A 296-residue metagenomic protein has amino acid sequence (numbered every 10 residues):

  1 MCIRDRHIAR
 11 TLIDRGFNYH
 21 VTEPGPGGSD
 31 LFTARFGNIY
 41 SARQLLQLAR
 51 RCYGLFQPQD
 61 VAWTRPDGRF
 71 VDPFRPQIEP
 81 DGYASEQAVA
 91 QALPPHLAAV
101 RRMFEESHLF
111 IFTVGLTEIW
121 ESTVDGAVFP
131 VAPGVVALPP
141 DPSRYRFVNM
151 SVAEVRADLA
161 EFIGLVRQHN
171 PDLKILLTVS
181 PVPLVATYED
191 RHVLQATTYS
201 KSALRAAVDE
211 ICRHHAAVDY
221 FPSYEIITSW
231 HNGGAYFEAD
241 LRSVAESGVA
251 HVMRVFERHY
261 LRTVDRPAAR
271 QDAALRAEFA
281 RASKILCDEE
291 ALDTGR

Functional and structural regions predicted by a protein language model:
M1-I3: Short, small-residue-biased leader/transition segments that mark boundaries at the very start of proteins
I8-R15: Short active-site loop/helix that positions an aromatic residue
R15-Y40: Active-site-surrounding "flap" and adjacent substrate/cofactor-binding loops of secreted or lumenal enzymes, prototyped
R35, A42-R50, V252: Short, Φ-rich (hydrophobic/aromatic) sequence segments
Q47-A90: A basic- and aromatic-enriched beta-loop-alpha substructure that forms the phosphate/nucleotide- and DNA/RNA-contacting
P73-R296: Alpha-helical cap/lid subdomain in secreted, periplasmic, or secretory-pathway luminal O-acyl-processing enzymes
